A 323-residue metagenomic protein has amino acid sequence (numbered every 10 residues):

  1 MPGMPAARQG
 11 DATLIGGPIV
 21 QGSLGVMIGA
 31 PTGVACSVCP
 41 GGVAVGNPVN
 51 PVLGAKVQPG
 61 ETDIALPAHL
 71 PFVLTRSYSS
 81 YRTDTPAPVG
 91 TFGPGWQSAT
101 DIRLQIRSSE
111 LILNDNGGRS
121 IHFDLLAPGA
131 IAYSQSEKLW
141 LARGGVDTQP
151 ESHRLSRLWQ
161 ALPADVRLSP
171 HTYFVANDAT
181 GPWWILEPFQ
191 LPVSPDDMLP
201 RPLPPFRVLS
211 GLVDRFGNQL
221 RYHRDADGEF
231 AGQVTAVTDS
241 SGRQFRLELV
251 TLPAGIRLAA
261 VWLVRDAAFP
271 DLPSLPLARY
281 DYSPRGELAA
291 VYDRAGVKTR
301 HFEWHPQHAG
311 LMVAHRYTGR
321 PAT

Functional and structural regions predicted by a protein language model:
M1-G46, Q219-Y222, R246, F269 (+2 more regions): Intrinsically disordered, low-complexity proline/glycine-rich segments
A6, K56-V57, I64, F72-Y78 (+4 more regions): Long, contiguous hydrophobic alpha-helical segments, chiefly transmembrane helices and signal peptides
R8, L14-I15, V20, M27 (+15 more regions): Intrinsically disordered, low-complexity segments enriched in small/polar residues
G16-G17, E61, A99-R103, P163 (+1 more regions): Low-complexity, intrinsically disordered short peptide segments enriched in small/polar/basic residues
Q21, V57-P59, A99, S108 (+3 more regions): Short beta-strand-initiation
V34-T148, G296-K298, Q307, V313-T323: Short secondary-structure "cap/edge" segments that initiate or terminate local elements
E110-L113, G117-T323: Extended charged/polar low-complexity repeat regions
